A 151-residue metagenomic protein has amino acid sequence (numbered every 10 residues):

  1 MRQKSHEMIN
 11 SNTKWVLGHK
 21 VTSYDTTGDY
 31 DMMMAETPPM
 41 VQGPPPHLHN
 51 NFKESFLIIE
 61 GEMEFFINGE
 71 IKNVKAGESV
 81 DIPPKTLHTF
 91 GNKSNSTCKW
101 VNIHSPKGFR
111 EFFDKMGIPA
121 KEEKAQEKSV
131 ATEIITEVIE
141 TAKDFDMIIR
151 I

Functional and structural regions predicted by a protein language model:
I9-P46, F52-K53: A short glycine-rich, His/Asp/Glu-containing loop-to-beta-strand
T26-T27, P38-Q42, E62-E64, L87 (+1 more regions): Short, charged/polar surface micro-motifs in flexible loops or helix N-caps
G28, P84-R110: Ligand-binding loop in jelly-roll beta-barrel domains
M34-P38, L48-F66, I103-S105: Short, conserved beta-strand element in jelly-roll/cupin
S55, E62-E64, I71, L87 (+1 more regions): Structural motif
G69-L87: Short acidic-glycine-tyrosine-enriched beta hairpin
G108-F113, K124: A short beta-to-alpha transition loop/helix N-cap that caps and shapes the active-site region
M116-I151: Acidic/histidine-enriched, glycine/proline-rich intrinsically disordered or flexible terminal extensions
